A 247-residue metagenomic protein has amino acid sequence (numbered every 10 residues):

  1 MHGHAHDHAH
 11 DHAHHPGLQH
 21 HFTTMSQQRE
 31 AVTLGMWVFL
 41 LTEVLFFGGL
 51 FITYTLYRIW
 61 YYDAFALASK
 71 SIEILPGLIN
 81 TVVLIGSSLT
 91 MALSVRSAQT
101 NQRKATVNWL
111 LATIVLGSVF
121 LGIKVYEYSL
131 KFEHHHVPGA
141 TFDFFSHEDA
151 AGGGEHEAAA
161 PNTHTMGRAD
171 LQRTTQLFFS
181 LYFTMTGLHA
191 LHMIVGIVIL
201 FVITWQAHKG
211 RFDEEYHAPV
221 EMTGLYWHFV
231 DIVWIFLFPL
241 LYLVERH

Functional and structural regions predicted by a protein language model:
M1-H247: ...captures the hydrophobic TM-helix bundle architecture rather than a specific catalytic motif, and can also fire on
